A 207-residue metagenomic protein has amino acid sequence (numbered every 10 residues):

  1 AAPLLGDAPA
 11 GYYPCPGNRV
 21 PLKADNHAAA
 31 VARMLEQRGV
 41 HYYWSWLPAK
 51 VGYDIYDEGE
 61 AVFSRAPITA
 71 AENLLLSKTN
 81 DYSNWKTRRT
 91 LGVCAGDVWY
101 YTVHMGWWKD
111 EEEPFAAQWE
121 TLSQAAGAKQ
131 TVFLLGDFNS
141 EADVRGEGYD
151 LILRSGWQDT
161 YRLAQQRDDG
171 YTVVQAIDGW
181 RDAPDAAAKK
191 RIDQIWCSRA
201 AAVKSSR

Functional and structural regions predicted by a protein language model:
A1-G6, A49-V51: Acidic helix-start/capping segments at beta-turn-to-alpha-helix junctions
G11-P14, N18-R207: Active-site regions of metal-assisted phosphoester/phosphodiester hydrolases, unifying DNase/endonuclease modules
